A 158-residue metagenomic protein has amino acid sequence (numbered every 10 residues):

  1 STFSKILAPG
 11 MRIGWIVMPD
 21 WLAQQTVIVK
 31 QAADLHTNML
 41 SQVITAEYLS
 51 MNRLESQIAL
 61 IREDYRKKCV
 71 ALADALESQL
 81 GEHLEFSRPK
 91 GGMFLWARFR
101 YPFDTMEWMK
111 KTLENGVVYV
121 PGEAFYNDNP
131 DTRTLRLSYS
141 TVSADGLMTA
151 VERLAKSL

Functional and structural regions predicted by a protein language model:
S1-L158: PLP-dependent class I/II
